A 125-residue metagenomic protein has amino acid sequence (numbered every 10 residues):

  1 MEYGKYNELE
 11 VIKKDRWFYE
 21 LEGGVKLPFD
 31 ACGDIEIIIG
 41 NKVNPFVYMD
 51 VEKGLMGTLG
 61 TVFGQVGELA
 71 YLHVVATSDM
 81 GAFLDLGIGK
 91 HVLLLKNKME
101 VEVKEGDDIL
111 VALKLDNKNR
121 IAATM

Functional and structural regions predicted by a protein language model:
M1-M125: Single-stranded RNA-binding regions, centering on S1/OB-family and related RNA-binding modules
